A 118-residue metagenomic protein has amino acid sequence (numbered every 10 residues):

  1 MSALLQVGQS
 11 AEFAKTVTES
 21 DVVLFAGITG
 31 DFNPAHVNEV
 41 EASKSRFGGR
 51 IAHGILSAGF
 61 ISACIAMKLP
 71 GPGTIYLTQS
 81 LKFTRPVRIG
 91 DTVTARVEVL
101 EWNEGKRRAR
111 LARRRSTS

Functional and structural regions predicted by a protein language model:
M1-T78: Hot-dog-fold acyl-thioester-processing enzymes
M1-V7, V87-S118: HotDog/MaoC-like acyl-thioester-processing domains
H36-E41, Y76, R85, L100-W102 (+1 more regions): Glycine-rich loops and low-complexity Gly/Arg-rich segments that provide flexible linkers or classic glycine-based
M67-A95: Mid-chain, well-packed structural core segment of small domains
